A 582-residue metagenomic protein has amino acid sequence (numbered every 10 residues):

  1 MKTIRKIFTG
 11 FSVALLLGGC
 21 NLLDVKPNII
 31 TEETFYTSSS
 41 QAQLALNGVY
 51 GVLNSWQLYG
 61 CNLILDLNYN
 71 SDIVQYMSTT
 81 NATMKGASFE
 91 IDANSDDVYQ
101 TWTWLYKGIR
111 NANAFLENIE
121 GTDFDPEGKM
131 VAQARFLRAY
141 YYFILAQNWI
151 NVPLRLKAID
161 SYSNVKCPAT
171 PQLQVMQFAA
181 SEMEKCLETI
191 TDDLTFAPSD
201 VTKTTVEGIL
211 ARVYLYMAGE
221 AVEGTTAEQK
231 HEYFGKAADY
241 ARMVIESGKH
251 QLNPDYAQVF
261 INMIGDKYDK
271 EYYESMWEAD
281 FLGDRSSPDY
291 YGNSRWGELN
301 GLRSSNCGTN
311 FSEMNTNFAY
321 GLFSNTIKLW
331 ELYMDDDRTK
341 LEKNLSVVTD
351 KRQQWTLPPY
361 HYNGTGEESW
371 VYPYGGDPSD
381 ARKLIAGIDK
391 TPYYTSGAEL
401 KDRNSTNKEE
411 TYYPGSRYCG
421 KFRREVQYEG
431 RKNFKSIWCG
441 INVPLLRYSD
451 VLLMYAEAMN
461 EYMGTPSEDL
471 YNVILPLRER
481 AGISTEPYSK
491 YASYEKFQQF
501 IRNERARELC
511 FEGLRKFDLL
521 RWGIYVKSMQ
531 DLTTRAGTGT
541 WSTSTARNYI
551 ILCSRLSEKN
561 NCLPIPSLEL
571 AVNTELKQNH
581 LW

Functional and structural regions predicted by a protein language model:
M1-C20: Sec-dependent bacterial lipoprotein signal peptides
G19-C20, V74-M77, D92-S95, L105-Y106 (+6 more regions): Long, intrinsically disordered, low-complexity segments
N21-N81, M176, E184-K185, T204-E207 (+2 more regions): An aromatic- and glycine-enriched ligand-binding surface/loop that stacks and positions planar moieties
S39, Q43-Q57, S78-W149, N164-Q177 (+3 more regions): Conserved, well-structured interaction surfaces
D123, I144-P153, L194, Y216-T225 (+1 more regions): Short coil/turn linking the two alpha-helices of tandem helical-hairpin repeats
K351-L475: C-terminal substrate/ligand-recognition segments
